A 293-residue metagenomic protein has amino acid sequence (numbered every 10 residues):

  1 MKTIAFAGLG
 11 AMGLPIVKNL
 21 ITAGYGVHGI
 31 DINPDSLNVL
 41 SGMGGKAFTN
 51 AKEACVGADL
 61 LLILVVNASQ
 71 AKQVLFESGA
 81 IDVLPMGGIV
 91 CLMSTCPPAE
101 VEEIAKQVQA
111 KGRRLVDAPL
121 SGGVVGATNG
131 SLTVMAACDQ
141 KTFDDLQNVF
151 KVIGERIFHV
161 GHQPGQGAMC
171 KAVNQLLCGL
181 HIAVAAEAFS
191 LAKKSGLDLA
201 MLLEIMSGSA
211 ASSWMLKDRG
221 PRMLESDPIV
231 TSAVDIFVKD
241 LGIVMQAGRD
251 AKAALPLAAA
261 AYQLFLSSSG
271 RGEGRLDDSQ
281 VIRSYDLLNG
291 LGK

Functional and structural regions predicted by a protein language model:
M1-L64, G88: NAD(P)+-binding Rossmann beta1-loop-alpha1 motif at the extreme N-terminus of oxidoreductases
I4, T95-Q175: Rossmann-fold dinucleotide-binding core
V27, A47, L115-V116, I157 (+2 more regions): Hydrophobic beta-strand scaffold residues
A51-I63, N67-R114: Rossmann-fold NAD(P) dinucleotide-binding segment
P164-L288: Helical "substrate-binding/catalytic lid" subdomain of Rossmann-like NAD(P)-dependent dehydrogenases/reductases
